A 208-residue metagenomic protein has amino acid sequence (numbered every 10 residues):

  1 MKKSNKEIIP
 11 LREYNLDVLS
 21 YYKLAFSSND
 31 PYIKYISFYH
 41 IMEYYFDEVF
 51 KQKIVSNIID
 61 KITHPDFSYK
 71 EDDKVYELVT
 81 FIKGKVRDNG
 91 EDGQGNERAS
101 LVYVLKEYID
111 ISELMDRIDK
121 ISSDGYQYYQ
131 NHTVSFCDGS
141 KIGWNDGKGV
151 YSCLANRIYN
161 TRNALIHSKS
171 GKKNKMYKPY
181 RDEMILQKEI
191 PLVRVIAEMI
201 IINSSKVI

Functional and structural regions predicted by a protein language model:
K2-I208: Amphipathic, oligomerization/interface secondary-structure segments
